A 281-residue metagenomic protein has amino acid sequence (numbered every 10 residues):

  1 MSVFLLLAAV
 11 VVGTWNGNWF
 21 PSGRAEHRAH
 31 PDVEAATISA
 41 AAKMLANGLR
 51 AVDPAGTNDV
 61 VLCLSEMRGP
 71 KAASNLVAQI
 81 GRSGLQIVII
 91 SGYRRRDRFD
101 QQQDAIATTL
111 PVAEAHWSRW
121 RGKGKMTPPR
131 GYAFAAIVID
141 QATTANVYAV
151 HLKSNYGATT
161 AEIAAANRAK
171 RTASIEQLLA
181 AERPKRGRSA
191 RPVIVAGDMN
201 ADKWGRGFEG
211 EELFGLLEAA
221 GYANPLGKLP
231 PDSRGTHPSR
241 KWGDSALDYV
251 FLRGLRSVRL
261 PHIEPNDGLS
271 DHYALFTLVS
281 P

Functional and structural regions predicted by a protein language model:
L5-R82, I90-R96, Q101, E176 (+1 more regions): N-terminal, active-site-proximal structural segment of metallo-dependent hydrolase catalytic domains
V10-R24, H116-S118, T144-S154: Active-site-proximal beta-strand elements of phosphoester/diester hydrolases
N18, M67-R68, H151-K153, M199-D202 (+1 more regions): Catalytic metal-binding/acid-base residues of hydrolase active sites
S22-R24, K71-S74, D97-D100, A115 (+4 more regions): Extracytoplasmic/secreted cell-surface and envelope-processing proteins
E66-L152: Structured beta-strand-rich core segments of catalytic domains in phosphoester-bond hydrolases
K125-T127, A136-V138, E182-I194, A201-P281: Metal-dependent phosphoester-hydrolase catalytic domains
N146, R171-A196: His/acidic metal-ligating clusters that form di-metal
A149-N167: Active-site His/acidic residue clusters
